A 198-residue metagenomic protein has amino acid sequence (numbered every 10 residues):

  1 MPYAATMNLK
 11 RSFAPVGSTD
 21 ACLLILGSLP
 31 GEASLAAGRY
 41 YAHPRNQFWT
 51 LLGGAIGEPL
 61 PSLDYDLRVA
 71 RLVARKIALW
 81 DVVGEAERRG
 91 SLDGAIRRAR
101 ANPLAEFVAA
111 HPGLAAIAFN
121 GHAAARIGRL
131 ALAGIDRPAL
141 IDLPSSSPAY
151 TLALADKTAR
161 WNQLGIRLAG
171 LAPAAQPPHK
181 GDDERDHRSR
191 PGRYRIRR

Functional and structural regions predicted by a protein language model:
P2-T19, H43-P44, G90-A105, R129-R198: C-terminal capping/extension of enzyme domains
T19-S28: Short, hydrophobic/glycine-enriched beta-strand segments
S28, L79, S145: Conserved proline-anchored active-site loop of SAM-dependent methyltransferases that bridges a beta-strand
P30-A33, G84-E87, A123-R126, S146-A149: Short, solvent-exposed loop/turn segments at secondary-structure junctions
A33-A95: Short, surface-exposed acidic-centric catalytic microdomains
L52, I127-G128: Hydrophobic packing residues within well-ordered alpha-helices of enzyme cores
A74-A123: Internal catalytic-core helix/loop-beta-alpha segment that presents or stabilizes conserved functional determinants
